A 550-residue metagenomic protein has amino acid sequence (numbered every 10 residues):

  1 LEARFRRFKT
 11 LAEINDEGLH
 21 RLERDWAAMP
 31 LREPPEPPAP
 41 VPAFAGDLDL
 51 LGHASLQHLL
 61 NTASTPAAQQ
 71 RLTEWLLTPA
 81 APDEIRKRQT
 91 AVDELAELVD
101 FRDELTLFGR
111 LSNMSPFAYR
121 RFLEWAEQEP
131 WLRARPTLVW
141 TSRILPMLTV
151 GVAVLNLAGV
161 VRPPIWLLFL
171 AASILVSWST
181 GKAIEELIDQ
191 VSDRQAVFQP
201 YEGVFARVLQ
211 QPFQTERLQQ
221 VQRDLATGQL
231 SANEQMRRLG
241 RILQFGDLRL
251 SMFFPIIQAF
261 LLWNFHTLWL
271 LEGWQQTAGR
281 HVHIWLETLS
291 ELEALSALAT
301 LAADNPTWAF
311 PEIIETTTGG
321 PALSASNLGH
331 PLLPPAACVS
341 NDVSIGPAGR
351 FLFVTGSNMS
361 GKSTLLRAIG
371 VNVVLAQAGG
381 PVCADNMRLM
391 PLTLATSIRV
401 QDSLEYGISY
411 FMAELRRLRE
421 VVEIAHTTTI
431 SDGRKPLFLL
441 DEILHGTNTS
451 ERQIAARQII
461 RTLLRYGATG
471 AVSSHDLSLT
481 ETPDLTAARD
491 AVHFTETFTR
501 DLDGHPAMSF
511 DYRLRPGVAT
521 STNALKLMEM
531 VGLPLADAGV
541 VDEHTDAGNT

Functional and structural regions predicted by a protein language model:
L1-S357, T364-L394, R417, T427: Alpha-helical coupling/stalk and coiled-coil linker elements that connect catalytic or binding modules and transmit
T180, L298, N305-T550: ATPase nucleotide-binding head domains, primarily ABC-like/P-loop NTPase cores
